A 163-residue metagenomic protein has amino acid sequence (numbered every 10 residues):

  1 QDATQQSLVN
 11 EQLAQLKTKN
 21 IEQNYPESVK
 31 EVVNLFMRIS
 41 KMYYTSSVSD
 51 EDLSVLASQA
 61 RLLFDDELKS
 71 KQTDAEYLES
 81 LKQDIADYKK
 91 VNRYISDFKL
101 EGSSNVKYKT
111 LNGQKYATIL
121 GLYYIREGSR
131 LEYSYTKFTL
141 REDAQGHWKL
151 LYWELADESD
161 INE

Functional and structural regions predicted by a protein language model:
Q1-A3, K17-P26, K99-G102, T136: Phosphate-binding glycine-rich loops and adjacent basic patches that engage nucleotide phosphates, nucleic-acid
Q1-E11, L131-E163: Short beta-strand edge/turn micro-motifs at domain boundaries
T4-Q15, Y94, K115: Amphipathic, alpha-helical segments enriched in basic
L8-K89: Core segments of small alpha/beta cavity-forming domains
V32, A117, S134-T136: Hydrophobic core residues within well-ordered beta-strands of beta-rich domains
S80-E127: Surface-exposed, charged secondary-structure patches
